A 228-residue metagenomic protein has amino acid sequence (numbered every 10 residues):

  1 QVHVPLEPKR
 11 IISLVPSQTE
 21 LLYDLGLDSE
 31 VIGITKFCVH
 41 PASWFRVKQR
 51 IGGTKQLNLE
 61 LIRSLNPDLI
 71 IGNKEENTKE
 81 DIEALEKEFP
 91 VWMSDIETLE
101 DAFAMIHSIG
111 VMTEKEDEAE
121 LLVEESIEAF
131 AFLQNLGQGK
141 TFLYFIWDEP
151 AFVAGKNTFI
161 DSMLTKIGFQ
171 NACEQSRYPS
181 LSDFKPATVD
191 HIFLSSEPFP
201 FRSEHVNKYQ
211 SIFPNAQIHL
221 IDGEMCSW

Functional and structural regions predicted by a protein language model:
Q1-W228: N-terminal ligand-binding lobe of clamshell/alpha-beta domains
